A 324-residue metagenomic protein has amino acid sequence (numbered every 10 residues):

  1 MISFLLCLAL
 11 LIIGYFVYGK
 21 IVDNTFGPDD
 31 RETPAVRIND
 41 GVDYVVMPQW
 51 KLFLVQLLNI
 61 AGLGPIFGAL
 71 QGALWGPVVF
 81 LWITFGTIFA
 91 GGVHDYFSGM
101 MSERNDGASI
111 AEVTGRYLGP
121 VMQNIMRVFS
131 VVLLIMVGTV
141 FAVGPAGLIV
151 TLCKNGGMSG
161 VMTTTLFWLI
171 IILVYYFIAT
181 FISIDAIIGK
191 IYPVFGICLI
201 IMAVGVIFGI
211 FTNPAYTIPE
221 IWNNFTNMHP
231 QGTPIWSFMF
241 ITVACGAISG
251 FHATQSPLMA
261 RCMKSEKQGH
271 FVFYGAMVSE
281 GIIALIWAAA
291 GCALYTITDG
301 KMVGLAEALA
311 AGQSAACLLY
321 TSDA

Functional and structural regions predicted by a protein language model:
I2-G19, G72-S102: Extracellular loop-to-transmembrane helix junctions
C7-V17, S130, L134-G138, G196-P214 (+1 more regions): Selective recognition of specific alpha-helical transmembrane segments in multi-pass small-molecule
L10-I66, C262: Membrane-interface "cap" regions at the ends of multi-pass membrane proteins
Y15, A90-D106, I110-F181, A244-I248: Helix-loop-helix module between adjacent transmembrane segments
P48-G64, G209-A215, F225-A290: Hydrophobic, membrane-embedded alpha-helices of multi-pass small-molecule transporters
A73-V78, E103-A108, R116-V121, A260-H270: Juxtamembrane helix-boundary/capping and inter-helix hinge elements in multi-pass membrane proteins
G138-A142, A146-N155, F167, T180 (+2 more regions): Hydrophobic alpha-helical segments and their helix-loop junctions in multi-pass secondary transporters
Y320-A324: Conserved small/polar residues in nucleotide/adenosyl-binding loops
